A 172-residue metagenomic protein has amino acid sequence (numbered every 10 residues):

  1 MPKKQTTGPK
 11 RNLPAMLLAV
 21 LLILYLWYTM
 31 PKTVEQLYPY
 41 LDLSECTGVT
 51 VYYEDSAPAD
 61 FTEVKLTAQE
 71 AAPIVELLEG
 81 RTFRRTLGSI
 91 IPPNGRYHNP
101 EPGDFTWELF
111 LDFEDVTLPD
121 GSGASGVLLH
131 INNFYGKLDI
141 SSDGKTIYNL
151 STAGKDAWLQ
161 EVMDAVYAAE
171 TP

Functional and structural regions predicted by a protein language model:
M1-T6: Juxtamembrane low-complexity tails/linkers enriched in Ser/Thr-Pro and polybasic
G8-P172: Function-determining sites in protein domains
